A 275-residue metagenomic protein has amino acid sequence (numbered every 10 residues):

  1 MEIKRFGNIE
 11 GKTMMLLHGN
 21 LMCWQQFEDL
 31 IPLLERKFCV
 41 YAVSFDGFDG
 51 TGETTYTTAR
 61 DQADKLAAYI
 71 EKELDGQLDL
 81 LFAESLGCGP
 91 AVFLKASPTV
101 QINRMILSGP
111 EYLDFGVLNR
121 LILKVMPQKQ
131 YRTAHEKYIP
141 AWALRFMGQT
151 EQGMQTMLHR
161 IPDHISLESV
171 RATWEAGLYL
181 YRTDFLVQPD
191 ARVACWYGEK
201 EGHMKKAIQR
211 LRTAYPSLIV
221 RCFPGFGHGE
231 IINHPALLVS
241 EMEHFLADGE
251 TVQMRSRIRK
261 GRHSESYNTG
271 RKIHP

Functional and structural regions predicted by a protein language model:
K4-G52: Conserved HGGG/HGGXW glycine-rich cap/lid loop of the alpha/beta-hydrolase fold
Y41-L80, S240: Active-site loop/oxyanion-hole signature of alpha/beta-hydrolase fold enzymes
F82-A91: Gly/Ala-rich beta-loop-alpha elbow adjacent to hydrolase catalytic centers
A96, I102-T133: Flexible "cap/lid" loop of the alpha/beta hydrolase fold
V117-L118, T133-V187: Conserved alpha/beta-hydrolase catalytic His-Asp/Glu region
P189, C195-Y197: Short beta-strand/loop motif that positions the catalytic acidic residue of the alpha/beta-hydrolase fold
E199-M204, H228-G229: Acidic catalytic loop of the alpha/beta-hydrolase fold
F226-V239: Catalytic histidine-centered segment of alpha/beta-hydrolase-like enzymes
